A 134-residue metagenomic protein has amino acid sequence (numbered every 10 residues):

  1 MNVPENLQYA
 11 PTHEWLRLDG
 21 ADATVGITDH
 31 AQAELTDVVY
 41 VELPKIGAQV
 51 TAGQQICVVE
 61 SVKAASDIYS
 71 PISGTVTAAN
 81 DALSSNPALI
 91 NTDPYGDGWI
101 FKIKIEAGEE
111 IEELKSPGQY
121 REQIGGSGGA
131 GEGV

Functional and structural regions predicted by a protein language model:
M1-Q55, T92, G96-V134: Acidic, low-complexity mobile loops and tails
N2-P4, I68, I72: Short, glycine/small-residue-enriched coil/turn segments at secondary-structure junctions
L18, S61-V62, P71, E106: A short, compositionally biased micro-patch
Q32-A33, I46, S73-V76, D81-L83: Short, charged/polar surface micro-motifs in flexible loops or helix N-caps
E60-Y69, N86-A88: Short, Lys/Arg- and Gly-enriched loop/turn segments at beta-strand edges
T77-F101: Aromatic- and Lys/Arg-enriched surface recognition patch
